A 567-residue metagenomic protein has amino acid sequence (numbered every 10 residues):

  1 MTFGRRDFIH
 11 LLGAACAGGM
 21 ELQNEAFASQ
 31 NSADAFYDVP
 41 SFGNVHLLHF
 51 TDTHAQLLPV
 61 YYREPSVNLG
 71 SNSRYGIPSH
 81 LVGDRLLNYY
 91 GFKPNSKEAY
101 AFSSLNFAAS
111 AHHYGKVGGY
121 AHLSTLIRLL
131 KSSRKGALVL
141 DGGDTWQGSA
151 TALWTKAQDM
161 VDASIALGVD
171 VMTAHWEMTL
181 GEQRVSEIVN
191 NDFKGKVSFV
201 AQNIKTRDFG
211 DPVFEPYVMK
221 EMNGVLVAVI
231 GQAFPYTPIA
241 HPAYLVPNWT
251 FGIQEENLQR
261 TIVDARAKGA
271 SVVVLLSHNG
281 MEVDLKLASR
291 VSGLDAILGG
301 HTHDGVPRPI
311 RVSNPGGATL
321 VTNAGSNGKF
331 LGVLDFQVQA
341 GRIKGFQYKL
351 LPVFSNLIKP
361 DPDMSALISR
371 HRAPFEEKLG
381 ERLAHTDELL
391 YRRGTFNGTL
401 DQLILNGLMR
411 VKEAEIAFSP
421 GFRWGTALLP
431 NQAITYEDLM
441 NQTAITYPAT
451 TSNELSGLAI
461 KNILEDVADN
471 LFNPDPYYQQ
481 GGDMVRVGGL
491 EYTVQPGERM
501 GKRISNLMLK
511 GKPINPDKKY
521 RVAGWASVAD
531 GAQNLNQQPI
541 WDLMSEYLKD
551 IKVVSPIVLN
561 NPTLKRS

Functional and structural regions predicted by a protein language model:
T2-F3, I9-V333, G398-L405, F418 (+1 more regions): N-terminal catalytic scaffold of extracellular/periplasmic and nuclease hydrolases that process anionic headgroups
F3-G4, K519: Intrinsically disordered, low-complexity sequence elements enriched in Ser/Thr/Gly/Pro
G4-R5, K565: Short, intrinsically disordered low-complexity segments
D34-K116, Y120-L126, S132, V161 (+5 more regions): Catalytic centers of hydrolytic enzymes
